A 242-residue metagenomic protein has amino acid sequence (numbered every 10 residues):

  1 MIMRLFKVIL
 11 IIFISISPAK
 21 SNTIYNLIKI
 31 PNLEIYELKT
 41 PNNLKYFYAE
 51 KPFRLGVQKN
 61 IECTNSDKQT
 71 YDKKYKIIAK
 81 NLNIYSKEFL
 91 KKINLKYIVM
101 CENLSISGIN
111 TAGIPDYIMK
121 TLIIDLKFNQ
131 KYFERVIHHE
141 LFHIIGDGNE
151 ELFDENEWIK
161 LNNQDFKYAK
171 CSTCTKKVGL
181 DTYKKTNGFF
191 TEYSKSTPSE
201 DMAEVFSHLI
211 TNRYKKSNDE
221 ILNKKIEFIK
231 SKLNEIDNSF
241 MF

Functional and structural regions predicted by a protein language model:
M1-R4, L90, E192-Y193: A general structural signal for short secondary-structure junctions and capping/turn motifs
M1-T23: Classical Sec-dependent N-terminal signal peptides that target proteins to the secretory pathway
I14, I78-F89, L141, I145 (+1 more regions): Hydrophobic, Leu/Ile/Phe/Ala-enriched alpha-helical segments that form helix-helix packing faces
N22-I35, T40-N42, Y85, N187-S196 (+3 more regions): Charge-dense, intrinsically disordered terminal/linker segments
N22-Y71, M100-N103, K170-Y183, I236: Non-catalytic architectural context of zinc metalloproteases
G56-I118: Auxiliary, metal-adjacent structural segments of Zn-dependent hydrolase domains
N94-F242: Active-site-flanking segments in enzyme catalytic domains
